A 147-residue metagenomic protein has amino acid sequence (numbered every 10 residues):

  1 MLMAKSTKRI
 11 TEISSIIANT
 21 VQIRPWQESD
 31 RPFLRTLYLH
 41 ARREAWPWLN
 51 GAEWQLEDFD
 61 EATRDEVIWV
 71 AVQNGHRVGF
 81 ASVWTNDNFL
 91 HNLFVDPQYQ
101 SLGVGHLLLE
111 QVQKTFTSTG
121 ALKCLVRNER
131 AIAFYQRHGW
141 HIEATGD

Functional and structural regions predicted by a protein language model:
M1-S29: Conserved N-terminal entry element of GNAT/NAT acetyltransferase domains
I16, P25-Q98, L109-Q111, T115: Acetyl-CoA-dependent GNAT
D96-L102, V126-R127: Active-site acidic-Proline motif in GNAT/NAT acetyltransferases
S101-K114, A133, R137: Conserved acetyl-CoA-binding loop-helix of GNAT-fold acetyltransferases
T115-R127: Conserved GNAT acetyl-CoA-binding A-motif
Q136-T145: Conserved acetyl-CoA-binding loop of GNAT-fold acetyltransferases
